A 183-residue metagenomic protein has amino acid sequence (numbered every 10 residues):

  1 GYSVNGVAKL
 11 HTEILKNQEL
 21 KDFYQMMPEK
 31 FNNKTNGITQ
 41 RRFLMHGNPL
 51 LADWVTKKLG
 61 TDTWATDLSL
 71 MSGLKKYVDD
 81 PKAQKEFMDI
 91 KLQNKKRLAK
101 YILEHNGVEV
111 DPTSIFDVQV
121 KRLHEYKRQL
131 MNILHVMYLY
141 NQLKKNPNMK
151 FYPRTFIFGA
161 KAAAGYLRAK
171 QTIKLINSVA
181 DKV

Functional and structural regions predicted by a protein language model:
G1-V183: Catalytic cores of glycan-processing enzymes that make or break glycosidic bonds
